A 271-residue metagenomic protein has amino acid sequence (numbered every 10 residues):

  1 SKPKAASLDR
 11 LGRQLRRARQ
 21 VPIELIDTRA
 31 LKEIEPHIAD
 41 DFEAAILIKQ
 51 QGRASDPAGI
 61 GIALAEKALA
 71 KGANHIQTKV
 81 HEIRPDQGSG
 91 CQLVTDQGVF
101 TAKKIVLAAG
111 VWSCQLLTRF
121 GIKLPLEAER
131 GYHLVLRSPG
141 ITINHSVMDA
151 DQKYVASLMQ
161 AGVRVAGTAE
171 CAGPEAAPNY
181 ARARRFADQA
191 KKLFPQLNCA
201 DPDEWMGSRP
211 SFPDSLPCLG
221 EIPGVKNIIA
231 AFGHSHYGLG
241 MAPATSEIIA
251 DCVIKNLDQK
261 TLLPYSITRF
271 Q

Functional and structural regions predicted by a protein language model:
S1-R29, A190: Dinucleotide-binding Rossmann-like beta1-alpha1 core, especially the glycine-rich loop that anchors the ADP
P3, R29, V111-W112, A244: Alpha-helix/helix-capping structural signal
Q14, D41-K104: Helical element adjacent to the flavin cofactor pocket in flavoenzyme catalytic cores
R19, P57, A150-D151, K191-Q271: C-terminal catalytic lobe of FAD-dependent flavoproteins
E24-D27, N74-I76, A200-P202: General small-molecule cofactor/ligand-binding pocket signal
A45-E66, G110-W112, R182-Q189, G238 (+1 more regions): Mid-domain beta-loop-alpha active-site segment that forms a flexible, acidic cofactor/metal-binding surface
E82-R84, S89-G90, V99-N227: Active-site substrate-recognition segment that forms the wall of the catalytic cavity or substrate channel
